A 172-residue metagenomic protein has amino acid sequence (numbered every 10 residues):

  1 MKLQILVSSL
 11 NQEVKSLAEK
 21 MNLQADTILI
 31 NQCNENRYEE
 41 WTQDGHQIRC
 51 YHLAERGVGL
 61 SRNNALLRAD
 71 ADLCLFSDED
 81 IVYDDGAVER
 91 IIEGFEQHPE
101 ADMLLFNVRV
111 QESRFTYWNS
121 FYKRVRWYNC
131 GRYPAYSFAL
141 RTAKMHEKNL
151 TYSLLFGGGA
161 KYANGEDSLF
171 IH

Functional and structural regions predicted by a protein language model:
M1-I28: N-proximal low-complexity "stem/linker" segments adjacent to membrane-targeting elements
Q32, S77-D80: Active-site acidic Asp-centered loop
L53-A69: Glycine-rich, basic loop-to-helix element that forms the pyrophosphate-binding segment of sugar-nucleotide handling
A71, P134-T151: Conserved nucleotide-sugar donor-binding and metal-coordinating catalytic region shared by glycosyltransferases
C74: Short aromatic/hydrophobic "clamp" motif used to bind/position activated sugar donors
V82-W118: Conserved donor NDP-sugar-binding/catalytic core segment of glycosyltransferases
L104-Y136, T142-A143: Flexible acidic/His/Gly-enriched loops in nucleotide-sugar-dependent glycosyltransferase catalytic domains
G157-L169: Acidic donor-binding loop at a coil-to-helix junction in glycosyltransferase catalytic cores that engages
